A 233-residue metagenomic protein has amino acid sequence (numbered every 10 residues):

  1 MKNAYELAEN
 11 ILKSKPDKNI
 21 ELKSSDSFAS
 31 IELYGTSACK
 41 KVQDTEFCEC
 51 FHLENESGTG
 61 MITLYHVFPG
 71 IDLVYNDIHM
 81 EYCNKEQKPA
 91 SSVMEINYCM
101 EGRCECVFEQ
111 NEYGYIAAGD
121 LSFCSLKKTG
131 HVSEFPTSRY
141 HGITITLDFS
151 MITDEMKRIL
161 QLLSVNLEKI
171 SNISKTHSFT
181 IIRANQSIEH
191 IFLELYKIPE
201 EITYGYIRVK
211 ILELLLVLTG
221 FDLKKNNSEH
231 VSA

Functional and structural regions predicted by a protein language model:
M1-A90: N-terminal low-complexity or simple alpha-helical regulatory segments that function as activation/interaction modules
L33-Y34, T45, E49, M100-C104 (+2 more regions): Short hydrophobic/aromatic-rich motifs at helix boundaries and adjacent loops
V67, I78-C83, E101-R103, D148-I152: Generic structural motif
Y75-D77, E95-C99, H141-D148: Short hydrophobic beta-strand segments that form the core of ligand-binding sensory/regulatory domains
A90-N111, F149: Glycine- and acidic-residue-biased ligand/ion/polar-headgroup-sensing regions
V107-S232: Alpha-helical bundle regulatory/interaction domains
